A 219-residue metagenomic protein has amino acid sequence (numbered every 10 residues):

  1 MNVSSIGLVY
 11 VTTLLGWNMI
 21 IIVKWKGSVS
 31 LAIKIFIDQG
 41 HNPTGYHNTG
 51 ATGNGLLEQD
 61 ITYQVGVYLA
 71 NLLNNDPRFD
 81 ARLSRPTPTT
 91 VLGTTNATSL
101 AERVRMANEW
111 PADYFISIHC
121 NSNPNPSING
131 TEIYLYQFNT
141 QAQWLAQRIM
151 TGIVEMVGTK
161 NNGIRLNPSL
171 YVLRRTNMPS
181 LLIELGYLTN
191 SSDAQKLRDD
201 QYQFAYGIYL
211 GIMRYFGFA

Functional and structural regions predicted by a protein language model:
N2-L8: Extreme N-terminal basic, low-complexity initiation segments that serve as generic localization/processing leaders
V9-S30: Short, Lys/Arg-enriched N-terminal segments with co-localized hydrophobic residues within the first ~10-30 amino acids
W25-T131, L135-W144: Catalytic-core regions of hydrolytic enzymes
I33-F36, H47, R105, W110 (+3 more regions): Active-site-adjacent mobile loop/cap segments within catalytic or ligand-binding domains
V67-R78, N108-A112, M150-G158, Y209 (+1 more regions): Sec-exported extracytoplasmic/periplasmic mature domains
D80-R82, G163, P179: Conserved beta-strand segments of alpha/beta enzyme cores
T140-L166: Active-site-adjacent substrate-binding region of metalloamidase/peptidase-like peptide-processing proteins
